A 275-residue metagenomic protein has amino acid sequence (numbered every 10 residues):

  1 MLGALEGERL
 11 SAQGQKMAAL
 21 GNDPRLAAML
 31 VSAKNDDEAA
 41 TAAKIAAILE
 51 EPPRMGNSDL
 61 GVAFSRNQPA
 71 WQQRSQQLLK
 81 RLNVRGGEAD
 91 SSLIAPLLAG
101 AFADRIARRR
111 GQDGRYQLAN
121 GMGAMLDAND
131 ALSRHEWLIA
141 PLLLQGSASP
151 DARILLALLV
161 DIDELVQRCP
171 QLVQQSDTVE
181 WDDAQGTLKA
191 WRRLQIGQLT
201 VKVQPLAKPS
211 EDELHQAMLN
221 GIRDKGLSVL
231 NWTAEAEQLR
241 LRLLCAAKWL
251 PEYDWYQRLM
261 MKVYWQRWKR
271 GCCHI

Functional and structural regions predicted by a protein language model:
L5-E6, N35-N120, A131, E136-I275: Acidic, serine/threonine- and proline-rich low-complexity intrinsically disordered segments
E6-K34, A40-A43, G114-Y116, M122-A124: Accessory beta->alpha helical hairpin/"wing" motif in late/C-terminal subdomains of nucleic-acid enzymes
D127-A128: Short linear motifs in exposed loops
